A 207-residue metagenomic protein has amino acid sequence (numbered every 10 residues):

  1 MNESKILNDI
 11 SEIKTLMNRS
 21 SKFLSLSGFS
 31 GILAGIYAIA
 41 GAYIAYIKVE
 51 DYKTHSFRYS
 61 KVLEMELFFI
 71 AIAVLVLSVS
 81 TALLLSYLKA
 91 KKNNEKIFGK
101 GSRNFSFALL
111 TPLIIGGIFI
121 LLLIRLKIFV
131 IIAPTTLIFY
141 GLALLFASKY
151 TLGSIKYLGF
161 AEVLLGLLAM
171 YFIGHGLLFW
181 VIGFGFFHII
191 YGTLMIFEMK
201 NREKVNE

Functional and structural regions predicted by a protein language model:
M1-S27: N-terminal juxtamembrane cytosolic/stromal segments of multi-pass membrane proteins
R19-L26, S60-L67, I97-G101, L122-I132 (+2 more regions): Membrane-interfacial loop-to-transmembrane-helix junctions in polytopic alpha-helical membrane proteins
K22-L113: Selected alpha-helical membrane-embedding segments in polytopic membrane proteins
F29-I32, F69, N104, I131-I138 (+2 more regions): Alpha-helical transmembrane segments of integral membrane proteins
G35-A45, L75-A82, L113-G117, L137-Y140 (+3 more regions): Helical transmembrane-bundle signal
Y46-T54, Y87-N94, I124-I128, K149-G153 (+2 more regions): Transmembrane helix-loop junctions in multipass membrane proteins, especially transporters and channels
N94-S148, L152-I155: Membrane-proximal helix-loop-helix units in multi-pass membrane proteins
Y140-E207: Terminal transmembrane helical module of multi-pass membrane proteins
